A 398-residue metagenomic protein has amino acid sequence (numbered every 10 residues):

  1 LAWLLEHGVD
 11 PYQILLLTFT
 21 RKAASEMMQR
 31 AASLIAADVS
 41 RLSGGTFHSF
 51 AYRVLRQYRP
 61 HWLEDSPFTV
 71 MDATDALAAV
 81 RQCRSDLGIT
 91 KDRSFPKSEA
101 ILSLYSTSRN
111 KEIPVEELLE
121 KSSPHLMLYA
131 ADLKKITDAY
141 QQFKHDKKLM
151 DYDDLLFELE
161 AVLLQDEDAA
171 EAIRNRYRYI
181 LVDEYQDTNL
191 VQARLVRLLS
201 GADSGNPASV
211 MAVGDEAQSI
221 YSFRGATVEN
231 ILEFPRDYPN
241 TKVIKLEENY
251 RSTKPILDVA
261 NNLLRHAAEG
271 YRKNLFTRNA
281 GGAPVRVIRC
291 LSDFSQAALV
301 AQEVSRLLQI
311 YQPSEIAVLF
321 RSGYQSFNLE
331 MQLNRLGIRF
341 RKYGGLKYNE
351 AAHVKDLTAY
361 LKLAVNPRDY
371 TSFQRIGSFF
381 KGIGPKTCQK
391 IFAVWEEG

Functional and structural regions predicted by a protein language model:
L1, L5, P239-K242, E247-R339 (+1 more regions): Helicase P-loop NTPase motor core
L1-M71, E171, P207, Q218 (+1 more regions): P-loop NTPase Walker
G8, L15-L16, A23, S43 (+3 more regions): Conserved helicase NTPase motor core
V9-Q13, V39-R41, N206-A208, D215-A217 (+4 more regions): Short glycine-/polar-rich loops that comprise or flank the Walker A/P-loop and associated switch/sensor motifs
A31, Y58, Q82-L87, V259-A267 (+1 more regions): Conserved AAA+ ATPase "sensor/coupling" helix adjacent to the nucleotide-binding pocket
V39-L42, P60-D154, Y177, K245 (+4 more regions): ATP-hydrolysis module of ASCE/P-loop NTPase motor domains, specifically the Walker B Asp-Glu catalytic pair
F50, A208, D237-Y238, A280-A283 (+1 more regions): ATPase/helicase motor core of nucleic-acid motors
V54-P60, I220-R236, A260-N261, E330: Short regulatory helix/loop adjacent to the ATP-binding pocket of P-loop NTPases
